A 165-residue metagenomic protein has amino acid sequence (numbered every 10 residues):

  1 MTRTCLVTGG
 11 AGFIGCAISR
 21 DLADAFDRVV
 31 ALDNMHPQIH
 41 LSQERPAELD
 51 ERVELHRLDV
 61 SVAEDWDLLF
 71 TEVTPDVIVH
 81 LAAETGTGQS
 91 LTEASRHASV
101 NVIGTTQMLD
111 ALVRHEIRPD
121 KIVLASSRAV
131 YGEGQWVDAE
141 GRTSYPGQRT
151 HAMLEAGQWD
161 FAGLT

Functional and structural regions predicted by a protein language model:
M1-T165: N-terminal Rossmann-like NAD(P)+-binding domain of SDR-like oxidoreductases, especially those catalyzing
